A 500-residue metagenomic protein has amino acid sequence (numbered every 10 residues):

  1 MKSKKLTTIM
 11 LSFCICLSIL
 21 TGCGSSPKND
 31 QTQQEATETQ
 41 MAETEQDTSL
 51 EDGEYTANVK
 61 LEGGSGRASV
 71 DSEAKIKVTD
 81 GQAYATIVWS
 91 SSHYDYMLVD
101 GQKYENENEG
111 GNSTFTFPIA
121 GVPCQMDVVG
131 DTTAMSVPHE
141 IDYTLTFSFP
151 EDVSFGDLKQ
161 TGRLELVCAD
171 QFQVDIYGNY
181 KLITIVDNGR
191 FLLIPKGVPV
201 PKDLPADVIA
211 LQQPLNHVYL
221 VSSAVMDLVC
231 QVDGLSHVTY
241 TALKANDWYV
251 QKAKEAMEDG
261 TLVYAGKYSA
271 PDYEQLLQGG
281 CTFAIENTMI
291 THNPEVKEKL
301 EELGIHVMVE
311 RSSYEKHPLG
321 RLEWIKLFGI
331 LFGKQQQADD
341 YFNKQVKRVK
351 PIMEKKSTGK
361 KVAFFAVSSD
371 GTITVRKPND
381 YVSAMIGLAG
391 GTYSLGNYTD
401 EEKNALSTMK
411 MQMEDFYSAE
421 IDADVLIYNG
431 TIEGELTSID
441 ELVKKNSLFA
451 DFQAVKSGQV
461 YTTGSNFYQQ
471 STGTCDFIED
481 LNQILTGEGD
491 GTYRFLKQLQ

Functional and structural regions predicted by a protein language model:
M1-M10: Bacterial N-terminal signal peptides that target proteins for export
S18-G22: C-terminal motif of bacterial Sec signal peptides marking the signal peptidase cleavage site
S25-Q40, S154-M226, Q337-F365, G489-Q500: Bacterial Sec-exported substrate-binding components of ABC uptake systems
M41-S154: N-terminal soluble domains immediately following signal/targeting peptides that reside in extracytoplasmic
F155, S222-S223, S312-N343, V425-Q500: Structured C-terminal subdomain patch of bacterial secreted/periplasmic proteins
T184, L192-L277, F283-M289: A short, structured surface patch at a secondary-structure boundary
N216, A224-V229, G234, T241-K252 (+3 more regions): Extracytoplasmic ligand-binding site segments that recognize negatively charged/polar headgroups
R348, E354-T437: Flexible, glycine-rich surface segments
